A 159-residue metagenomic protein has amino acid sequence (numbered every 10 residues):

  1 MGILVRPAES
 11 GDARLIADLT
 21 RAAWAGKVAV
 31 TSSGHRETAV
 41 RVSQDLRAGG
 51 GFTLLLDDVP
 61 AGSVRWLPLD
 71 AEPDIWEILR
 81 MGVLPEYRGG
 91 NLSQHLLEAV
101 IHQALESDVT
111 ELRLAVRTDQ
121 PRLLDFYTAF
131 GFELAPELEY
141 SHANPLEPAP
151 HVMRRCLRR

Functional and structural regions predicted by a protein language model:
I3, P7-R88, Q94-A99, Q103 (+3 more regions): Acetyl-CoA-dependent GNAT
T110-R113, R117-L124, A129-E133, E137-R159: C-terminal "cap" of GNAT-fold acetyltransferases
